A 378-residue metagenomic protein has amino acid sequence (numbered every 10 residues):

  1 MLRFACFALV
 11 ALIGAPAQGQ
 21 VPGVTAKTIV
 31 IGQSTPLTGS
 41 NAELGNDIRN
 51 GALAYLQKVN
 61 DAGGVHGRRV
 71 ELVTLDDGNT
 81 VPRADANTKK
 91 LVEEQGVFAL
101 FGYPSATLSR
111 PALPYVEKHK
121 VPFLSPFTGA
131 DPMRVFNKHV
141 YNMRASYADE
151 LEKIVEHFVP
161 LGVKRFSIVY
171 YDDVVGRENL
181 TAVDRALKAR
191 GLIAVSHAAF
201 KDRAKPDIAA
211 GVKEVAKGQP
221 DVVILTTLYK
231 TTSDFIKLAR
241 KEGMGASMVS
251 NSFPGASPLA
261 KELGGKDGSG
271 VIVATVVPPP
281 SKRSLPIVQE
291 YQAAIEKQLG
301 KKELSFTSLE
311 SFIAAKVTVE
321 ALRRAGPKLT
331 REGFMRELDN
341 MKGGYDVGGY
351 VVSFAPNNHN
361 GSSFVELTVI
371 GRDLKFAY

Functional and structural regions predicted by a protein language model:
M1-V30: Short, low-complexity disordered leader/linker segments with a strong preference for bacterial N-terminal type II
V24, T28-V30, E43-N50, A54 (+4 more regions): Beta-alpha junction/loop-to-helix N-cap segments that form part of ligand/metal-binding clefts
K27-I29, G67-V70, E94-A99, K118-P122 (+6 more regions): Loop/turn elements at helix/coil->beta-strand transitions in domains of secreted/extracellular proteins
L37-G39, D77-V81, S105-R110, G129-M133 (+8 more regions): Solvent-exposed loop/turn segments at secondary-structure junctions within structured extracellular/periplasmic domains
R83-A86, A130-P132, K138-G243, P280-Q289: Extracellular/periplasmic Venus flytrap/periplasmic-binding protein
L91-P104, L124-P126, S167-Y170, Q219-Y229 (+3 more regions): Periplasmic-binding protein-like
I236-S311, G371-A377: Extracellular/periplasmic periplasmic-binding protein-like sensory domains
K297-S308, V319-F376: Segments of small-molecule ligand-sensing domains
